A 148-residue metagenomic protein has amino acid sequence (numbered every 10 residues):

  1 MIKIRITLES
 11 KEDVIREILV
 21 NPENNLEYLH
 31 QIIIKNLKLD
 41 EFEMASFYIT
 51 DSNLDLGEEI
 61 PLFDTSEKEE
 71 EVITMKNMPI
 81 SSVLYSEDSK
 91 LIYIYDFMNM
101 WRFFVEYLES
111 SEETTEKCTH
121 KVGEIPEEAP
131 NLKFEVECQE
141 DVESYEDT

Functional and structural regions predicted by a protein language model:
M1-T148: Short linear regulatory motifs enriched in tryptophan with gly/pro/ser
